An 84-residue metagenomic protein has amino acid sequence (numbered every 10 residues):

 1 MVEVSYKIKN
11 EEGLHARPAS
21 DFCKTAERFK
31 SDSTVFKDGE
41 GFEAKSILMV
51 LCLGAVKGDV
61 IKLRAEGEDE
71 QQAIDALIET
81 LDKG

Functional and structural regions predicted by a protein language model:
M1-S5, V60-K62: Intrinsic-disorder/low-complexity, polar/charged segments enriched in Ser/Thr/Lys/Arg/Asp/Glu/Gln
K7-L53, K57: Compact, glycine-rich, soluble single-domain proteins
L51-G84: C-terminal structural segments of small proteins and small subunits
